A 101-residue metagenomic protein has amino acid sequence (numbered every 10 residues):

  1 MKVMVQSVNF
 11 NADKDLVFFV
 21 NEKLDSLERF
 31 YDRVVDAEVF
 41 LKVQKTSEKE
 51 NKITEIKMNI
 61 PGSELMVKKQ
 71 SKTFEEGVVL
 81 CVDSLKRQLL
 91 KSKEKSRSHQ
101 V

Functional and structural regions predicted by a protein language model:
M1-V101: N-terminal, polar/charged subdomain of small-to-medium soluble alpha/beta proteins
